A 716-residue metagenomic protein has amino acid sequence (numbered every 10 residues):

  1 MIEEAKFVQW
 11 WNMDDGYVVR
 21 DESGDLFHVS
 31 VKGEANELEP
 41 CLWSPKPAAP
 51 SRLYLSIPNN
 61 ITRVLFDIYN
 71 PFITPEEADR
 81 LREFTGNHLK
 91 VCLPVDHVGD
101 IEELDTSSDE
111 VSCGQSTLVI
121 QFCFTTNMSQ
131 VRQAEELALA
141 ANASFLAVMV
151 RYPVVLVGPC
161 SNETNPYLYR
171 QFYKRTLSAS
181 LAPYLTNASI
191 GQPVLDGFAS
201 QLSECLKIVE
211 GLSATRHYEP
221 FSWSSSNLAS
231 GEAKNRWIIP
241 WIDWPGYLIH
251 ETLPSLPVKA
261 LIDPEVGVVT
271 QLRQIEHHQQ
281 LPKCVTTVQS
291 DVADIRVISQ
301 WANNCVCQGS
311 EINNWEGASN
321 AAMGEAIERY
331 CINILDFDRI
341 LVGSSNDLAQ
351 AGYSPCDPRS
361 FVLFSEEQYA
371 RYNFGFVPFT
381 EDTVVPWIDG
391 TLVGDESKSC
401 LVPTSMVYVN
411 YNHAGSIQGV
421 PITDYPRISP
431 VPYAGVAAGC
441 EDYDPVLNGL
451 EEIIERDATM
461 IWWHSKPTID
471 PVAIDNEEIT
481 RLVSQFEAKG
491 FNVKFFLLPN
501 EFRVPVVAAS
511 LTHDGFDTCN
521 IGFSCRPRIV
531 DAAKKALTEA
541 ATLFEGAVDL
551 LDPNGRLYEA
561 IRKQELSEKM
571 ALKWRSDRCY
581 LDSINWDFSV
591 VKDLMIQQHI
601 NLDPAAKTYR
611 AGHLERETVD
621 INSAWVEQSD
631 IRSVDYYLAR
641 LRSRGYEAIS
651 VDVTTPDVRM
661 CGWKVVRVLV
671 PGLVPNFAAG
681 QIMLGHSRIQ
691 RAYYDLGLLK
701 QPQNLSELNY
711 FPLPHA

Functional and structural regions predicted by a protein language model:
M1-C92, G99: Glycine/serine-rich phosphate-binding loop and adjoining beta1-alpha1 elements at the start of nucleotide-handling
M1-D25, E83-G86, V91-V95, E251-D291: N-terminal basic/disordered segments at the start of proteins
I2-F7, M13, R20-D21, E39-P47 (+4 more regions): Glycine-rich phosphate/adenylate-binding loop
S56-I68, A214-E219, S226-A716: Helix-biased "structured C-terminal domain" signature
L89-T117, S129-Q130: A short, well-structured beta->alpha microelement
H97-D105, Q133-A138, E478-F486, Y637: Short, aromatic/basic amphipathic alpha-helical patches
L104-Q115, F145-Y152, F221, L497 (+3 more regions): A generic structural motif
